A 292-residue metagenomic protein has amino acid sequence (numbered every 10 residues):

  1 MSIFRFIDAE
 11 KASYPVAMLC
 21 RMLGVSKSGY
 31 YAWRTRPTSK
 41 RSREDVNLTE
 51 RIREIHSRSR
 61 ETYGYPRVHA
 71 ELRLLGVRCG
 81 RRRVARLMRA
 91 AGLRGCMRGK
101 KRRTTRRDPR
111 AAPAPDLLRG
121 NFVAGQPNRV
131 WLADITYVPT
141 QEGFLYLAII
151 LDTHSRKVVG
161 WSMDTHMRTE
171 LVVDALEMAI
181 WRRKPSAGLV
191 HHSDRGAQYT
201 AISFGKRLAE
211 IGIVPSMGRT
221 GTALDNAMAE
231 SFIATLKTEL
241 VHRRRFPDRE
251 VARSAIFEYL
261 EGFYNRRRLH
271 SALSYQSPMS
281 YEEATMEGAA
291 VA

Functional and structural regions predicted by a protein language model:
M1-A292: Charged DNA-binding/catalytic regions of mobile-element recombinases
